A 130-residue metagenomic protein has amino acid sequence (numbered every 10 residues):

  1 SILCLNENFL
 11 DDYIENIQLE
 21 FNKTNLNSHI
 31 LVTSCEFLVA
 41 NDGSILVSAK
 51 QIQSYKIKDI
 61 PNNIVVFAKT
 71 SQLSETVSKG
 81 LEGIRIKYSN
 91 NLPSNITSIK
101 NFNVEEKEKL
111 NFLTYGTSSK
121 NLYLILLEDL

Functional and structural regions predicted by a protein language model:
S1-L130: The feature marks the mature, well-folded catalytic cores of soluble enzymes
